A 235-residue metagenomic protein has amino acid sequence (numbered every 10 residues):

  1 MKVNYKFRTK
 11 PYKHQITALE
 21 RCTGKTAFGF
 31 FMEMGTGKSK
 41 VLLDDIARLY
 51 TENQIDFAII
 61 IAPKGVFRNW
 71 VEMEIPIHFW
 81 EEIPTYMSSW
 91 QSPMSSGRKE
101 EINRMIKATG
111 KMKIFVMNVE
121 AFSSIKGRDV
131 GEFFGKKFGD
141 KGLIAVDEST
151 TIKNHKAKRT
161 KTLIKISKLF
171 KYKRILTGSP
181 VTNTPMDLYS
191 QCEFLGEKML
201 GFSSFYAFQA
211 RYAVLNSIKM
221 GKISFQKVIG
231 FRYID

Functional and structural regions predicted by a protein language model:
M1-T160, K165-K171, M199, S203-V228: SF2 helicase/translocase NTPase motor core, specifically the RecA-like lobe 1 inter-motif segment between Walker
E33-G35, F170-P185, E193: Conserved helicase ATPase motor motifs in RecA-like P-loop NTPase domains
L43, E74-I75, T184-G196: PAPS/PAP-binding and catalytic site of the sulfotransferase fold
P185, I234-D235: Amphipathic alpha-helical transducer elements in NTP-driven molecular machines
F231: Aromatic- and glycine-enriched glycan-recognition loops and surfaces that form the carbohydrate-binding subsites
